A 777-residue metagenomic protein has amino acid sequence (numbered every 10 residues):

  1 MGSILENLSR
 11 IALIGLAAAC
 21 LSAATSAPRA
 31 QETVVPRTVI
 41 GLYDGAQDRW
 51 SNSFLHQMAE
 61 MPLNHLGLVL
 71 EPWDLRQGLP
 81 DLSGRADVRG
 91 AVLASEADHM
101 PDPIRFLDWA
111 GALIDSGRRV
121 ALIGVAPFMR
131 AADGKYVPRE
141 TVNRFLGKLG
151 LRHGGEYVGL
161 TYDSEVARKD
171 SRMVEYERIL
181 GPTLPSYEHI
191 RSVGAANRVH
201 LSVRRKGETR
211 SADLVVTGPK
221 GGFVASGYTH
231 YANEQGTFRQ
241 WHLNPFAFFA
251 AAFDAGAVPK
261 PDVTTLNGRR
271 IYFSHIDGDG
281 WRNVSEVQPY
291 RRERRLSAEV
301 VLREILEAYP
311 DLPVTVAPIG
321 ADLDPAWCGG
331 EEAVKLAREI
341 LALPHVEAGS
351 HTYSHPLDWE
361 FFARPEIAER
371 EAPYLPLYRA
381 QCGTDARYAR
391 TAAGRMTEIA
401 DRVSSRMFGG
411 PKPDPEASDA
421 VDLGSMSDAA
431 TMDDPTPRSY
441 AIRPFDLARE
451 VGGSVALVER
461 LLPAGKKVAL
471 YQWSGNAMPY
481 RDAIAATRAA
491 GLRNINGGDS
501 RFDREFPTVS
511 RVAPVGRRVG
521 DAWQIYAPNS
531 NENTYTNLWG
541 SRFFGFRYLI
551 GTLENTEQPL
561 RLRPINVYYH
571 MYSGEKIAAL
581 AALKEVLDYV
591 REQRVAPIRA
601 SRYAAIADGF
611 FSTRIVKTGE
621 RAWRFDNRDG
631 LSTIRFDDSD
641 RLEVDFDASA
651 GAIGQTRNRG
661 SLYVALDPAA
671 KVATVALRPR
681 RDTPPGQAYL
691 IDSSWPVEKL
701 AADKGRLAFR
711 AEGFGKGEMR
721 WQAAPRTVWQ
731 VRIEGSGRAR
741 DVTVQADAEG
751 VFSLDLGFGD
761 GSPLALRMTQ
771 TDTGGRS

Functional and structural regions predicted by a protein language model:
R37-V39, H65, D87-V88, D170-S171 (+1 more regions): A glycine-centered loop/beta-turn motif at secondary-structure junctions
D48-A132, I276, V316: Helical hinge/lid and interdomain linker segments adjacent to catalytic or ligand-binding clefts that mediate domain
V69-L79, A250-G268, V300-P318, E459-L462 (+2 more regions): C-terminal domain-boundary segment and adjacent tail
R85, R89-E96, H230-F362, E366-Y388 (+6 more regions): Active-site beta->alpha N-cap acidic-glycine motif
M100-Y176: A glycine-rich, often tryptophan-bearing local segment used as a flexible ligand/cofactor-contacting loop or short
F128, V595-S777: Non-catalytic C-terminal accessory domains or segments of carbohydrate-active enzymes
L180, N197, G329, R443-D521 (+2 more regions): Catalytic domains of cell-wall/extracellular-matrix polysaccharide-remodeling enzymes, centered on de-N-acetylation
E286-P289, P356-P463, G516-E557: Alpha-helical scaffold elements lining the catalytic groove of polysaccharide deacetylases
